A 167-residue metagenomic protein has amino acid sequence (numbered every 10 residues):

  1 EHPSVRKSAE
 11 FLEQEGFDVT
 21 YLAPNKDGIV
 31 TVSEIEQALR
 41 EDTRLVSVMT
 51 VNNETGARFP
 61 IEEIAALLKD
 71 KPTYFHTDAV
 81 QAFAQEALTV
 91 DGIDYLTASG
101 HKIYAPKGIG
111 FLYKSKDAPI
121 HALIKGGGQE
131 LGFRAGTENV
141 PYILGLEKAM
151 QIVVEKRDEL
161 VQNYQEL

Functional and structural regions predicted by a protein language model:
E1-L167: Pyridoxal 5′-phosphate
